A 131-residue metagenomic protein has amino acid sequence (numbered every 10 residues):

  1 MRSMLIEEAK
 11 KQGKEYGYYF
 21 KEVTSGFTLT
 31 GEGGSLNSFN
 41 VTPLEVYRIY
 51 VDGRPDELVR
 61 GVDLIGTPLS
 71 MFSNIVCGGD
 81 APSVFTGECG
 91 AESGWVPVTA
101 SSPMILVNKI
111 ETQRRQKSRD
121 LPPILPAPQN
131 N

Functional and structural regions predicted by a protein language model:
M1-N131: Dual-mode signal for accessory low-complexity, basic/Gly-rich regions
